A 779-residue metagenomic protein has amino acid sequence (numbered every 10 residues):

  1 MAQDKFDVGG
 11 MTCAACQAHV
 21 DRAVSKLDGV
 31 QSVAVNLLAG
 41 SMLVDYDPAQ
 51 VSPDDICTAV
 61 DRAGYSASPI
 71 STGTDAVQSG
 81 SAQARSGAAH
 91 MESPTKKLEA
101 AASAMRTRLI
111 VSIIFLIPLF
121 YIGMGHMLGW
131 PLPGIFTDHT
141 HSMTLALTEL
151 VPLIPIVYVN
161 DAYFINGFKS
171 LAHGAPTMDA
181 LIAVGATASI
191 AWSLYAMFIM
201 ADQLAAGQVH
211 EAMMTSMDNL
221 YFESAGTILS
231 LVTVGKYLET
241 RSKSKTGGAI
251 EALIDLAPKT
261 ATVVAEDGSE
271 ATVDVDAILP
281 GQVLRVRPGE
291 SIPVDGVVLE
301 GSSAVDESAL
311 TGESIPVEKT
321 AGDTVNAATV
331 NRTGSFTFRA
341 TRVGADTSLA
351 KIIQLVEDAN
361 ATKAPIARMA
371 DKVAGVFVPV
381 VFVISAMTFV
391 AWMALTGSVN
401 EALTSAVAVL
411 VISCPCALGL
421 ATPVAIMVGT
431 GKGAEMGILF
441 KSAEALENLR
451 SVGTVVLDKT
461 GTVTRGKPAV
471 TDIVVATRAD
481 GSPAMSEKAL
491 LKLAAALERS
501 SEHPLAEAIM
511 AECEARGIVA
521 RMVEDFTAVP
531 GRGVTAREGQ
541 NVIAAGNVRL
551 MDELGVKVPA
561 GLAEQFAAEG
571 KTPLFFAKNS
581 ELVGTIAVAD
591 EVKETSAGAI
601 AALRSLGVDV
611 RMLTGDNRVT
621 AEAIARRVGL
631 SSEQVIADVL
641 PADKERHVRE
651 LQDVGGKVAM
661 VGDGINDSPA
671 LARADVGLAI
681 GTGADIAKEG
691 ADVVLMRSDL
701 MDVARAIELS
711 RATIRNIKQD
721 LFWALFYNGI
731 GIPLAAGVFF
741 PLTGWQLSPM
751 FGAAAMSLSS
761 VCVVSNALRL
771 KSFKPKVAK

Functional and structural regions predicted by a protein language model:
M1-A146, I156, K243, S269-T272 (+5 more regions): Flexible metal-binding regulatory segments at protein termini and peripheral loops
D28-Y46, Q50, L220-F222, E251-D346 (+2 more regions): Conserved cytosolic catalytic loops of P-type ATPases
G73, M200, L204, V209-E211 (+6 more regions): Juxtamembrane coupling segments of multi-pass membrane pumps/enzymes
M91-I114, N166-S189, I353-S385, A402 (+6 more regions): Soluble-to-membrane junctions at the N-terminal ends of transmembrane alpha-helices in multi-pass ion-transporting
A102-T260, K372, I473, G744: Transmembrane helix-loop-helix hairpins at the membrane interface
T107, T329, G453-E502, M510 (+3 more regions): ATP-driven catalytic headpiece of P-type ATPases
L128-M143, A172, P176, A191 (+8 more regions): Membrane-embedded alpha-helical bundles of multi-pass transporters
G281, P288, T362, D480-P483 (+4 more regions): Conserved ATP-binding TGD loop and adjacent catalytic N/P-domain core of P-type ATPases
